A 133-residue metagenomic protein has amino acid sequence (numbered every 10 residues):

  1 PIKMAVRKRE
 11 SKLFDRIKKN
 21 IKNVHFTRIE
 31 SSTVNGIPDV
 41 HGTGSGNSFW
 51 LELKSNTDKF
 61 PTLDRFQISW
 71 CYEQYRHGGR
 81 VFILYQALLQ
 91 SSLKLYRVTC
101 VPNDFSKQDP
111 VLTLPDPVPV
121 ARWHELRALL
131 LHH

Functional and structural regions predicted by a protein language model:
I2-S31, H133: Acidic-basic catalytic patches of nuclease active cores, encompassing PD-(D/E)XK and other metal-cofactor nuclease
I29, W50-L53, L84: Short, conserved beta-strand edge motifs with alternating hydrophobic and charged residues
G36: Beta-rich catalytic cores
V40-G42, N47-T57: Conserved catalytic cores of phosphodiester-cleaving nucleases, focusing on short active-site segments
T57-I68: Active-site-adjacent loop/helix micro-motif of nuclease/hydrolase catalytic cores
Y75-N103: Nucleic-acid nuclease catalytic cores
P102-H133: Helix-rich interaction surfaces within compact, conserved domain-sized segments that mediate assembly or partner
